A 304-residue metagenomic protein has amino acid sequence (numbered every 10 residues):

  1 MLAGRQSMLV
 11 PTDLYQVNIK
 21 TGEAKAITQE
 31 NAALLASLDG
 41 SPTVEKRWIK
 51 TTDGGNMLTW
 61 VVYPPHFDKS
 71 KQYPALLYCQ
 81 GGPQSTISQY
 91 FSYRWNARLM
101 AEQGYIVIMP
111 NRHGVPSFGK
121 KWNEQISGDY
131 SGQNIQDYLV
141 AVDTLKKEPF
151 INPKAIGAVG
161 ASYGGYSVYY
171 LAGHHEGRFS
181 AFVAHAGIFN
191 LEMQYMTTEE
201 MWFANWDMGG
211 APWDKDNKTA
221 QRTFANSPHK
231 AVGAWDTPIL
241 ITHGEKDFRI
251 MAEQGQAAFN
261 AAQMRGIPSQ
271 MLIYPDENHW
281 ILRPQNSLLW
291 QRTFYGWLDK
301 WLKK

Functional and structural regions predicted by a protein language model:
M1-D68, S88, W95, E102 (+1 more regions): Non-catalytic accessory segments flanking enzyme active sites
L2, Y15, K25, R47 (+5 more regions): Hydrophobic/aromatic beta-strand patches that form the interior of the parallel beta-sheet core in alpha/beta enzyme
Q6, Y78-G82, S162-G165, G244: Glycine-rich His-Gly loop
T43, G55, Y73, N152 (+1 more regions): Exposed loop/turn and edge beta-strand positions of beta-sandwich/beta-sheet ligand-binding modules
Y63, S70-G81: Short beta-strand element of the alpha/beta-hydrolase
P83-S85, V107: Serine-hydrolase catalytic-loop signature spanning alpha/beta hydrolases and amidase-signature enzymes
I87-Y90, E253: Short N-terminal helix/helix-N-cap motif within the alpha/beta-hydrolase-1
N96, A101, M109-K304: Active-site-proximal cap/loop segments of hydrolase catalytic domains
